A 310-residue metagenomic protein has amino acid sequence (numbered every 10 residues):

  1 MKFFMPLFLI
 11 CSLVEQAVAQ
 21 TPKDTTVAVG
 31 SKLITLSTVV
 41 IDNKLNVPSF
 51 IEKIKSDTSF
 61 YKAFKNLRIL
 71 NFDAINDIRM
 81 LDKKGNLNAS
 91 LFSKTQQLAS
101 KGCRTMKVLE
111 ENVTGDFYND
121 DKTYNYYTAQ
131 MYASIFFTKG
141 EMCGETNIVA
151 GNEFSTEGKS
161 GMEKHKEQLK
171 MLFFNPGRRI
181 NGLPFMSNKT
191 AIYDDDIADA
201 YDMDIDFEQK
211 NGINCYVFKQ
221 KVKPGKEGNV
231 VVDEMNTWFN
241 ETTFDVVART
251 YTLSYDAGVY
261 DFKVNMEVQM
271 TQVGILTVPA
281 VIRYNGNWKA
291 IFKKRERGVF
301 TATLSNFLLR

Functional and structural regions predicted by a protein language model:
M1-T25, L36: Bacterial Sec-dependent N-terminal signal peptides
F4-M5, L9, N175, M186 (+1 more regions): Compositionally biased, low-structure terminal segments
L9-I10, L169, G228, F239: Generic secretory/membrane-interface signal
E15, N43, D233-M235: Generic hydrophobic/packing signal
P22-C215, K219-V231, R295-R310: Structured extracytoplasmic
D199, D204-Y216, K221-N236, E241-R310: Acidic, serine/threonine-rich low-complexity disordered tracts
